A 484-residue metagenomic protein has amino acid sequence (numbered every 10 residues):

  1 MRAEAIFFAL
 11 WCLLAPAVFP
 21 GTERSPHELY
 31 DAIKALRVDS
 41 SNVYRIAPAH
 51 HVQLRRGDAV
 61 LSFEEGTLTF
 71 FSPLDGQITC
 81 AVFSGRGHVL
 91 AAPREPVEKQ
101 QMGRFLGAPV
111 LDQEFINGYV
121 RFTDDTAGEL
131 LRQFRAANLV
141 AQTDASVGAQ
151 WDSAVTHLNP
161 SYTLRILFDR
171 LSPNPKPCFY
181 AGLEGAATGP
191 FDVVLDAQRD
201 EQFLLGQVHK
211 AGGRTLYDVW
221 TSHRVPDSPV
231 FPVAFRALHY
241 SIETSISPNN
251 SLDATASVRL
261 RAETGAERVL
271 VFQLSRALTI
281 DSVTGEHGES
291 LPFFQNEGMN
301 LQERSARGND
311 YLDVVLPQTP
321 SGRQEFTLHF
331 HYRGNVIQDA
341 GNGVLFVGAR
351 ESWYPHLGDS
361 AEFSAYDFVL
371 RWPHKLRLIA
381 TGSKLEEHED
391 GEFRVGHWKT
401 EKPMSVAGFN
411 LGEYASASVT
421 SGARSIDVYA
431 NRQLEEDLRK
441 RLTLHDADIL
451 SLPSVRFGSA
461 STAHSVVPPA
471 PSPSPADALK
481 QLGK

Functional and structural regions predicted by a protein language model:
M1-R2: N-terminal secretory signal peptides that target proteins for export/translocation
A5-A17: Bacterial N-terminal signal peptides
F19-D253, D281, G358-S360: N-terminal, polar/Ser/Thr-rich
D227-V230, N309-V315, S321-G322, H331-L370 (+1 more regions): Glycine/proline-rich low-complexity spacer/linker segments in large multi-domain proteins
S228-S257, R261-E267, Q273-A277, D281 (+1 more regions): Hydrophobic helix-coil surface modules that form long, contiguous segments used for peptide/substrate interaction
A256, R268, Q324-H331: Short, well-structured beta-strand segments within conserved domains
S290-S321: Aromatic/His-enriched, Gly/Pro-containing loop or helix-boundary segments that lie immediately adjacent to catalytic
S321-E325, G391: Solvent-exposed, conformationally flexible loop/turn segments
